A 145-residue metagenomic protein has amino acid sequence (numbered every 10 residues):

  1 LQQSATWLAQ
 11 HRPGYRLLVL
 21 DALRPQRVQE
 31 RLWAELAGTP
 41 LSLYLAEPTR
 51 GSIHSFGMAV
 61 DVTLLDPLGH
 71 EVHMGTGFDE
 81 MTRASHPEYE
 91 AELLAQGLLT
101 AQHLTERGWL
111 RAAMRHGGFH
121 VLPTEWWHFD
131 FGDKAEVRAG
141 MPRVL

Functional and structural regions predicted by a protein language model:
L1-L145: Cell-envelope/glycan interface and biosynthesis
